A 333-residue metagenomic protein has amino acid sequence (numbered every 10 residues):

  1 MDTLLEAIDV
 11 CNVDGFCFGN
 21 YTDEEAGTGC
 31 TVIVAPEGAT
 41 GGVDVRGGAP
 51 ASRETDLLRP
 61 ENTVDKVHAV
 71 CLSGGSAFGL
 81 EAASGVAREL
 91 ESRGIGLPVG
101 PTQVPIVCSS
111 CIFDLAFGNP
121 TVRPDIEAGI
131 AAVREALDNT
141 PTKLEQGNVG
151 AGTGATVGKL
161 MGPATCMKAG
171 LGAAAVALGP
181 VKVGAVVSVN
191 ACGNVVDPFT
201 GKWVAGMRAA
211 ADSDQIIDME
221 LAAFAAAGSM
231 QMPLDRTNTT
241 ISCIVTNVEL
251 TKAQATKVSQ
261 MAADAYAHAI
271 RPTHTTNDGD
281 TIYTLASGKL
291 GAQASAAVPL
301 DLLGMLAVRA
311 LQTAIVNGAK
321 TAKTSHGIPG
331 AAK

Functional and structural regions predicted by a protein language model:
D2-A77, E81-S84, S92-K333: A structural signal for small-residue-enriched, beta-sheet-centric alpha/beta enzyme cores and oligomeric scaffold folds
A87: Acidic/His-rich segments in extracytoplasmic proteins that coordinate ligands and/or metal ions
